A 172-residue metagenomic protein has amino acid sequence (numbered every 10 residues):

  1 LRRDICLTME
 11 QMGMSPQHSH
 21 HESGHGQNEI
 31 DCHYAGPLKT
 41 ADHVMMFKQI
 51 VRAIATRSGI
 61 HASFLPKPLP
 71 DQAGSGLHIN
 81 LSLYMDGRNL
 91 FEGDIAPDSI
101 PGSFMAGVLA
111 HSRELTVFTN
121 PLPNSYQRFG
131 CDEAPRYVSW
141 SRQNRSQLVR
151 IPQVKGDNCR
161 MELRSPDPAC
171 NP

Functional and structural regions predicted by a protein language model:
L1-P172: Glycine-rich, acidic/polar active-site loops that bind/position phosphate-bearing ligands
